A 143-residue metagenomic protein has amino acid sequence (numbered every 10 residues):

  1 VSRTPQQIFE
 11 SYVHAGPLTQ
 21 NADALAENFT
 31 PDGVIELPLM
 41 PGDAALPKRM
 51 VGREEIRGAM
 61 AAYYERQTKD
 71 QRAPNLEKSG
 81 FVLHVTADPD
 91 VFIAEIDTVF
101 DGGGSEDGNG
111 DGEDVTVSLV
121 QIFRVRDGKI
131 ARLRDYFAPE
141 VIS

Functional and structural regions predicted by a protein language model:
S2-N21, N28: Short, aromatic-enriched amphipathic alpha-helices that serve as compact interaction elements
S2-R3, T19, R53-E54, G112-E113 (+1 more regions): Alpha-helical interaction segments
R3, A22-D90: A solvent-exposed, acidic/Ser-Thr-rich amphipathic alpha-helical stretch
Q6, E10, R57-A61, E95: Generic alpha-helical structural signal
S11-Y12, D43, G110: A general structural-boundary detector
A15, P41-D43, F100: Short histidine/acidic/glycine/proline-rich micro-motifs that form metal- and phosphate-coordinating active-site loops
A61-S143: A beta-strand edge to alpha-helix "cap/lid" segment located at domain peripheries
